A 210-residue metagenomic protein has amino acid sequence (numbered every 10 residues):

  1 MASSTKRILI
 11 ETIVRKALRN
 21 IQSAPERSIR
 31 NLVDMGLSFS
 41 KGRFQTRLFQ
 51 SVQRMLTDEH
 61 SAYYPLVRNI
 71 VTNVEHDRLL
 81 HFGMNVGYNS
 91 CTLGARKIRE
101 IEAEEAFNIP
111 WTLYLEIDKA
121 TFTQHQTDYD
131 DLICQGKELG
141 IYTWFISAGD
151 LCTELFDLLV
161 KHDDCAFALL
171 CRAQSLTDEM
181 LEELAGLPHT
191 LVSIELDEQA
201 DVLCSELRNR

Functional and structural regions predicted by a protein language model:
M1, G87-A95, V202-S205, N209: Polar low-complexity intrinsically disordered regions
M1-I70: Long terminal accessory regions outside catalytic cores
G42-L115, E138: N-terminal [4Fe-4S]-dependent radical SAM core
L113-T127, G136-C152, D163-R210: Core AdoMet radical
F156-D157: Domain-exit/linker segments immediately C-terminal to small folded modules
